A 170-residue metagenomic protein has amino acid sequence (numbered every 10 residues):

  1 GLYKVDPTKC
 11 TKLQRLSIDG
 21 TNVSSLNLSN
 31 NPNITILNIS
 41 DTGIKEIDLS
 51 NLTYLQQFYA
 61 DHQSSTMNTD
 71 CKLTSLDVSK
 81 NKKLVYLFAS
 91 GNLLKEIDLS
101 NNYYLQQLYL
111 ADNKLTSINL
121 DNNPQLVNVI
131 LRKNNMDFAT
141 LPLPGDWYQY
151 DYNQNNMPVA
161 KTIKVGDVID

Functional and structural regions predicted by a protein language model:
G1-L2, K12-V23, N33-I44, Y54-L73 (+4 more regions): Concave beta-strand-loop units of leucine-rich repeat
V5, L26-L28, I47-L49, L76-V78 (+4 more regions): Canonical leucine-rich repeat
T8-C10, N31, S50-L52, N81 (+3 more regions): Hydrophobic loop/turn residues within beta-sheet-rich immunoglobulin-like superfamily modules
F138, Q154-K161: Short S/T/G/P-enriched beta-strand
P158-D170: Solvent-exposed, conformationally flexible loop/turn segments
